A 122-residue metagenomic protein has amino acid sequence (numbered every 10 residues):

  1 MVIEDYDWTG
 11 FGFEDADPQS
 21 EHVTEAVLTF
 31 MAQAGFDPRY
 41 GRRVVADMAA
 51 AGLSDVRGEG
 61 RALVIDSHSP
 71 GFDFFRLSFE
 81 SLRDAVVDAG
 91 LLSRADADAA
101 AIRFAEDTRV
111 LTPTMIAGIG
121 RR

Functional and structural regions predicted by a protein language model:
V2-S69: Conserved catalytic/acceptor-binding region of the Class I
R39, A49-R122: Conserved Class I S-adenosyl-L-methionine
